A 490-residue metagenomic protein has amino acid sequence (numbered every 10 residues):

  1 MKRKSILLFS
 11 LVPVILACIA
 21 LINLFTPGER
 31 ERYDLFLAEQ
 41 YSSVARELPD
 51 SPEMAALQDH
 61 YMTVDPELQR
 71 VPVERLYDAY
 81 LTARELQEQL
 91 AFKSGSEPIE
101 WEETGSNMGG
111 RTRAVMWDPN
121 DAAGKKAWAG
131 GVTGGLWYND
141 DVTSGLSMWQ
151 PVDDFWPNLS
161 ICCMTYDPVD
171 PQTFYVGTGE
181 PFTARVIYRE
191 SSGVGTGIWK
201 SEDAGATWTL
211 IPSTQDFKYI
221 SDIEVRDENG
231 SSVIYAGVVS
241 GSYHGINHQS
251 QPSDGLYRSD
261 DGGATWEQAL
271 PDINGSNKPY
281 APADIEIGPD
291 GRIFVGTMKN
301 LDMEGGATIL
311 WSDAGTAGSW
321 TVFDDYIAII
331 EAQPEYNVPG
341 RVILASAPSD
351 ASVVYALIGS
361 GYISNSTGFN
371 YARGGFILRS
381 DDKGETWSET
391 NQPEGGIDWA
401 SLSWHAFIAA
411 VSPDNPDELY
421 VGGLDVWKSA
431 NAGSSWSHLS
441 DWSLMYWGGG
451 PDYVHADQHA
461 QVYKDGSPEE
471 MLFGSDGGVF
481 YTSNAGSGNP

Functional and structural regions predicted by a protein language model:
K2-P490: Extracellular glycan-interacting surfaces
